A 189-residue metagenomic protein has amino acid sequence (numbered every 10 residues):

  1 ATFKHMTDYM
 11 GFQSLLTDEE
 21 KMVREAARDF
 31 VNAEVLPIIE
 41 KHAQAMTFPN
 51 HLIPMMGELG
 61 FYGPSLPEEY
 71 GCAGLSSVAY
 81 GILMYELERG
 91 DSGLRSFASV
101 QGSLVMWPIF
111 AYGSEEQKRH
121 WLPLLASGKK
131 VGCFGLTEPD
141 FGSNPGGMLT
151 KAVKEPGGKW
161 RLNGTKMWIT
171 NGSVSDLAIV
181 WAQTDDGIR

Functional and structural regions predicted by a protein language model:
A1-E19: Intrinsic disorder at enzyme termini
T17-E34: Mature N-terminal segment immediately following signal peptide/propeptide cleavage in secreted/periplasmic
P37-L59: Short secondary-structure junction/hinge motifs that connect adjacent elements
E58-K129, T170-L177: Internal helix-loop-helix
G128-L136: A short, Trp-centered hydrophobic/proline-enriched beta-strand micro-motif
D140-M148: Active-site-adjacent elements of ketosynthase-type condensing enzymes
T150-V153: A structural signal for short hydrophobic beta-strand segments in well-ordered beta-sheet cores
K159-R189: A short core secondary-structure module
